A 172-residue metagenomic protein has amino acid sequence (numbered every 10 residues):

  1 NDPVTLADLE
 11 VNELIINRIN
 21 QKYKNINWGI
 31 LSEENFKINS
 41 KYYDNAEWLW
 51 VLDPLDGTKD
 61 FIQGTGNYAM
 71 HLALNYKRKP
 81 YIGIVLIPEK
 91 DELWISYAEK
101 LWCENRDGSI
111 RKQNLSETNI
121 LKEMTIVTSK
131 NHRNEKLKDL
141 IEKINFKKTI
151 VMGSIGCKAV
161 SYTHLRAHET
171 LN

Functional and structural regions predicted by a protein language model:
N1-L55, Y76, E135-K143: N-terminal subdomain of lithium-sensitive/metallo-dependent phosphomonoesterases centered on the IMPase/IPPase/PAP
D8, I19, T58, I87 (+3 more regions): Residue-level signal for inorganic ion chemistry
I38-S40, K59-I62, L93: Conserved protein kinase catalytic core
Y43-N45, T118-K122, L165: Flexible, charged surface loops at secondary-structure boundaries
W50-N75, I82-G83: Glycine-rich active-site/cofactor-binding loop and its immediate structural neighborhood
A73-A159: Acidic beta-strand-loop-alpha-helix segment within the catalytic core of divalent metal-dependent phosphate-processing
T163-N172: Conserved small/polar residues in nucleotide/adenosyl-binding loops
